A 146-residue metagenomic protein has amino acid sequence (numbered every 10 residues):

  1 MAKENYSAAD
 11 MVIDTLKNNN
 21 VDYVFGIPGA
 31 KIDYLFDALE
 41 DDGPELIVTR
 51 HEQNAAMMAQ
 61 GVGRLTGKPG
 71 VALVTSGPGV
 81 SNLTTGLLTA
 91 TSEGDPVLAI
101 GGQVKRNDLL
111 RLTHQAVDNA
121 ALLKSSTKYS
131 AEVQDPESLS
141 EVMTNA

Functional and structural regions predicted by a protein language model:
M1-A146: N-terminal alpha/beta PP-like core and its mobile active-site loop of ThDP/TPP-dependent enzymes
